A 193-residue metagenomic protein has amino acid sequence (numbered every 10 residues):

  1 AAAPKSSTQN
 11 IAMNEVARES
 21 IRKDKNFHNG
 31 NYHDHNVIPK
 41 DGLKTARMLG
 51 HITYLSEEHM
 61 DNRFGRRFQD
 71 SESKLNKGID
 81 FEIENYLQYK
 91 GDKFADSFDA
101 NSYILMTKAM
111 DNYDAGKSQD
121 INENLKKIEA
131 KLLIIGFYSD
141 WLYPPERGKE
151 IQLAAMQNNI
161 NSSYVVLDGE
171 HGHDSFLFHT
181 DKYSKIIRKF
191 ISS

Functional and structural regions predicted by a protein language model:
A1-K93: Alpha/beta-hydrolase-fold enzymes
A3, Y138-D140: Residue-level signal for short, function-critical loop segments
Y89-K90, L105-N124: Active-site nucleophile elbow and catalytic-triad environment of alpha/beta-hydrolase enzymes
N101-K108, K185: Feature representing long, continuous alpha-helical segments
L125-E129, M156-N158: Short, conserved loop/helix-junction motifs that constitute active-site signature segments in enzyme catalytic cores
I128, I134-G136: Short beta-strand/loop motif that positions the catalytic acidic residue of the alpha/beta-hydrolase fold
W141-E150: Conserved alpha/beta-hydrolase "acid-adjacent" motif
K149-S193: Catalytic active-site module of serine/aspartate enzymes centered on a nucleophile-bearing elbow/loop
